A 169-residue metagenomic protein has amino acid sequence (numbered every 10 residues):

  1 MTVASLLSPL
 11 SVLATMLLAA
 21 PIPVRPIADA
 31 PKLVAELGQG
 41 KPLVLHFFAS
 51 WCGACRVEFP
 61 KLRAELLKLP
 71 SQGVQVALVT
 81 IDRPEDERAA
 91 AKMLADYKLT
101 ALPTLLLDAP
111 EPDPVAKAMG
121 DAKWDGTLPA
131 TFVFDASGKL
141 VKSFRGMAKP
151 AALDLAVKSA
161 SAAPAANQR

Functional and structural regions predicted by a protein language model:
M1-V12: Bacterial N-terminal signal peptides that target proteins for export
L10-R25, M93-A95: N-proximal helix/coil linker or "cap" segments that precede and/or mark the start of modular domains
L18-A20, S159-R169: Non-globular targeting/processing and membrane-anchoring segments
P23-L43, L66-L67: A short beta-strand-turn-helix
G40-L43, F48-W51, R83, T127: Short pre-active-site segment immediately N-terminal to redox-active cysteine/selenocysteine motifs in thiol-based
F47-A64: Conserved redox-active cysteine motifs that mediate thiol-disulfide chemistry, especially di-cysteine Cys-X(1-2)-Cys
K61-K98, E111-A116: Structural microenvironment flanking redox-active thiols in thiol-disulfide oxidoreductases
Y97-L99, L107-A156: Thiol/disulfide oxidoreductase modules built on the thioredoxin-like
